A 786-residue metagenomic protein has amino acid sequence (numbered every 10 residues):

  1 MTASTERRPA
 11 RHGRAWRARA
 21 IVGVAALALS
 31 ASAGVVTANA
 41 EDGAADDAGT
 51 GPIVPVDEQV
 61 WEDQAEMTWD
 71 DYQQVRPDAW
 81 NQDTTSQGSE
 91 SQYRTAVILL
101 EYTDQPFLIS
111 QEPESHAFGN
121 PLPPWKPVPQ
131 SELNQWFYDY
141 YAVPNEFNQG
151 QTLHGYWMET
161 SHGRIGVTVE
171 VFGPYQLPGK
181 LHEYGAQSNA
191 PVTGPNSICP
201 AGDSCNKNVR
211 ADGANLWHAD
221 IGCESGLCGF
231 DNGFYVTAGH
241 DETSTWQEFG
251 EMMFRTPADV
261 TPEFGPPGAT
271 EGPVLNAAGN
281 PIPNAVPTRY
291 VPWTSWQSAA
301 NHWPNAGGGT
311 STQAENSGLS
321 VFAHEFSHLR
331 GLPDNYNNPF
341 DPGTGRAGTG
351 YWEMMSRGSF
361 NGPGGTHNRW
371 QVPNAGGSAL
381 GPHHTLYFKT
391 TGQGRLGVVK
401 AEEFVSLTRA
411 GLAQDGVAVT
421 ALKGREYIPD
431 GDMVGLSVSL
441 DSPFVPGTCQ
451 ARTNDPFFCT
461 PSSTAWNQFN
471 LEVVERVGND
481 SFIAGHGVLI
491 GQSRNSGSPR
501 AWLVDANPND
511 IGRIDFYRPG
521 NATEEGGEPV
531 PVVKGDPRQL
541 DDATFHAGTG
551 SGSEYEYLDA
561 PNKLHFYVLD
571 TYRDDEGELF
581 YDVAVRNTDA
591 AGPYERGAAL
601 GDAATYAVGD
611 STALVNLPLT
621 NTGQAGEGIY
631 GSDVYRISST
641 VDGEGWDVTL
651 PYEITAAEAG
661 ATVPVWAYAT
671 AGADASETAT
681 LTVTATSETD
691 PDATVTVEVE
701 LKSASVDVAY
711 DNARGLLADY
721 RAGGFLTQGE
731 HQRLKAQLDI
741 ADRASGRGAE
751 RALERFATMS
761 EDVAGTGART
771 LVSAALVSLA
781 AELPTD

Functional and structural regions predicted by a protein language model:
T2-E41: Secretory targeting and sorting signals
A38-W61, E595-L600, S703-Q728: Boundary/junction segments of secreted and surface-exposed precursor proteins
G43-D57, L108-E114, P127, S131-E132 (+5 more regions): Non-catalytic C-terminal accessory/binding modules of secreted extracellular proteins
G43-W352, S356-T366, G376, G411-A413: Active-site-proximal segment of zinc-dependent metalloprotease catalytic domains
G226-S244, D570-Y581, N587-D589, S687-A693: Ser/Thr/Pro-rich, low-complexity mucin-like regions that serve as glycosylated stalks/linkers or repetitive adhesive
P333-R452: A domain-level signal for the mature, folded cores of soluble proteins
A591-V706: Long beta-sheet-rich domains in secretory-pathway and surface-associated proteins
S703-D786: Soluble extracellular-acting proteins and domains
